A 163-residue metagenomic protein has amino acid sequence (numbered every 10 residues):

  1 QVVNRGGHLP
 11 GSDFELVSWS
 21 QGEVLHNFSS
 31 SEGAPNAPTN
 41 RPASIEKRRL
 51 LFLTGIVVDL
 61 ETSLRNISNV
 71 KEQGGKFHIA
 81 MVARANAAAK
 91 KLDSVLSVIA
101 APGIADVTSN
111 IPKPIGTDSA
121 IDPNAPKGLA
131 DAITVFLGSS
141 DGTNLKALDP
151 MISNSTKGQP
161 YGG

Functional and structural regions predicted by a protein language model:
Q1-G162: Primarily the internal scaffold of c-type cytochrome electron-transfer domains, especially repeated/multiheme c-type
